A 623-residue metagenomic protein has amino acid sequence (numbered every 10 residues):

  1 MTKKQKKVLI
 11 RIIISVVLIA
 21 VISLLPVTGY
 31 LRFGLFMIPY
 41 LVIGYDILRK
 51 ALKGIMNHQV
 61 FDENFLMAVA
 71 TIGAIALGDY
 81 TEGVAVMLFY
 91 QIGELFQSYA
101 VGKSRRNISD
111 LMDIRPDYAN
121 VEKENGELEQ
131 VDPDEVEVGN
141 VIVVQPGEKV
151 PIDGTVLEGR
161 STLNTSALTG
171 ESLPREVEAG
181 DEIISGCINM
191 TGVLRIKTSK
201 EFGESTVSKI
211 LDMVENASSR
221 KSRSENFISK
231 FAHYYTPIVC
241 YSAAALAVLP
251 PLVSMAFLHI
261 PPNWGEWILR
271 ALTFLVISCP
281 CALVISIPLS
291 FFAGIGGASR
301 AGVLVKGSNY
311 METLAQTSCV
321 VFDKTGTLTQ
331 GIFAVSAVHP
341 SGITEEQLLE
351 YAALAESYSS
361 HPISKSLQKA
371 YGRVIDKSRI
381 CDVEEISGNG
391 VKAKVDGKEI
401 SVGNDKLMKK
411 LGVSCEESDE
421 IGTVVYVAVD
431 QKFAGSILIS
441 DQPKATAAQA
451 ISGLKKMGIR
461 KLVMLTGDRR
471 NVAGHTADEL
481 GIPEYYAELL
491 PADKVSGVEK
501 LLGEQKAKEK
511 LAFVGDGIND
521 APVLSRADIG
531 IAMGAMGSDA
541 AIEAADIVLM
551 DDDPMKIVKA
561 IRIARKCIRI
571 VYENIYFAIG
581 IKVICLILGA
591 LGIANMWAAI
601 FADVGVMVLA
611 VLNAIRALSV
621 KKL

Functional and structural regions predicted by a protein language model:
M1-I14, Y235: N-terminal membrane topogenic signal
I13-V16, F227-L258, R270-F291, Y572-F601: Bilayer-spanning, highly hydrophobic alpha-helical transmembrane segments
I22-G29, F36-E122, E135-E137, V141-I142 (+6 more regions): Actuator/coupling domain of P-type ATPases
A51, D79, A100, A119 (+28 more regions): Residue-level signature of catalytic and energy-coupling elements of molecular machines, predominantly ATP/GTP-dependent
L52-V60, Y99-S109, L289-S308, A617-L623: Juxtamembrane helix-loop transition segments at the membrane interface in multi-pass membrane proteins
N64-A68, L168, L269, C279-A355 (+1 more regions): Conserved catalytic phosphorylation-site environment of P-type ATPases
V335-K461, R470, E479-V498: P-type ATPase nucleotide-binding
G397, T423, V429-E573, I581: Conserved ATP-binding TGD loop and adjacent catalytic N/P-domain core of P-type ATPases
